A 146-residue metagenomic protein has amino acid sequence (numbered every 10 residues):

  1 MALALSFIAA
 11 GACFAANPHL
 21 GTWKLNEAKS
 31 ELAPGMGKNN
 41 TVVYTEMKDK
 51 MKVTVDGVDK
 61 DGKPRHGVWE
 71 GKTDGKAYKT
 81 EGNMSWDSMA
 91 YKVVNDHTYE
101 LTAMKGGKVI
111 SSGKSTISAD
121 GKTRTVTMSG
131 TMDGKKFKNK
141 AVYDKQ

Functional and structural regions predicted by a protein language model:
A2-G11: Bacterial N-terminal signal peptides
F14-Q146: Hydrophobic small-molecule pocket/channel-lining residues, especially in calycin-type beta-barrels
